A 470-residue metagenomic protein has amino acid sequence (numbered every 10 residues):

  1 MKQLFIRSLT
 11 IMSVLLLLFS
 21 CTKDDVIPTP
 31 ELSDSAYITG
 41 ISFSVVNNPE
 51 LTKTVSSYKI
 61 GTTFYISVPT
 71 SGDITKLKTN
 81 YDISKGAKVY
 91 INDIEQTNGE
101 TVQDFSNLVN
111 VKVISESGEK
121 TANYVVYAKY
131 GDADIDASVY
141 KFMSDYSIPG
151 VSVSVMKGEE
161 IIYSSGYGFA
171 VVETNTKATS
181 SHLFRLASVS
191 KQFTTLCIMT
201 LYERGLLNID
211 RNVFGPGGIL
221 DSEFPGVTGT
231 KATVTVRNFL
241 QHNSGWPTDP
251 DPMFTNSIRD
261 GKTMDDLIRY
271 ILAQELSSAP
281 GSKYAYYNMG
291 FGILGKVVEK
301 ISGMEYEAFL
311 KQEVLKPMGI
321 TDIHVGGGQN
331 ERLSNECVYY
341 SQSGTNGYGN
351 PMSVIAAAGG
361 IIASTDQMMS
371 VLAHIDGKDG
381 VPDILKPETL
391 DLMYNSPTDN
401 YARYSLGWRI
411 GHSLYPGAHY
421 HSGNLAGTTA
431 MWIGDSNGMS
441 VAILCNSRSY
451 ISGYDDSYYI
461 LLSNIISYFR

Functional and structural regions predicted by a protein language model:
M1-T29: Bacterial Sec-dependent N-terminal signal peptides
C21-A133: Beta-rich interaction/scaffold domains
D24-D25, G131-S165, K311, K316 (+1 more regions): Catalytic loop of the DD-peptidase/beta-lactamase superfamily, centered on the K-T-G motif and neighboring
I135-V139, V151-S152, S190, I209 (+10 more regions): Stable alpha-helical elements in mature extracytoplasmic
Y140, M199, F214, R237-Q241 (+7 more regions): Non-transmembrane alpha-helical segments in soluble domains of secreted/periplasmic/extracellular proteins
D145-S152, T174-N238, S278-Y287, A356-G359 (+1 more regions): Short active-site loop at a secondary-structure junction that contains or immediately precedes the catalytic residue(s)
R185-S188, L201-P247, A273, K300-Y340: Active-site helix/loop module of the DD-peptidase/beta-lactamase fold, centered on the serine-lysine SxxK catalytic
P250-E331, I355-M369: Catalytic-site signature segments of enzymes, centered on catalytic residues
